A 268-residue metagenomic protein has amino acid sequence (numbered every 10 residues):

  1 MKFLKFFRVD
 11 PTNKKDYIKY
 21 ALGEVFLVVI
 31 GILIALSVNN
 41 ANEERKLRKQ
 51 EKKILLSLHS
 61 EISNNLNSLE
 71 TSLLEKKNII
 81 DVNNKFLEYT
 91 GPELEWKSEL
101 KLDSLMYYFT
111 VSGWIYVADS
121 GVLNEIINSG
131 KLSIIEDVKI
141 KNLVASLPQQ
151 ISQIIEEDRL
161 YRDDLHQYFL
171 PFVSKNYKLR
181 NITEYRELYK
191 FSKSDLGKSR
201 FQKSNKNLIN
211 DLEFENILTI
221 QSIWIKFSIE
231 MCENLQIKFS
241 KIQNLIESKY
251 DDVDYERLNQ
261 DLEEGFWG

Functional and structural regions predicted by a protein language model:
M1-K19, L33, N40-G268: Long, hydrophobic alpha-helical segments that serve as membrane-spanning/inserting helices
L22-S37: Hydrophobic membrane-insertion alpha-helices, especially the h-region of bacterial N-terminal signal peptides
